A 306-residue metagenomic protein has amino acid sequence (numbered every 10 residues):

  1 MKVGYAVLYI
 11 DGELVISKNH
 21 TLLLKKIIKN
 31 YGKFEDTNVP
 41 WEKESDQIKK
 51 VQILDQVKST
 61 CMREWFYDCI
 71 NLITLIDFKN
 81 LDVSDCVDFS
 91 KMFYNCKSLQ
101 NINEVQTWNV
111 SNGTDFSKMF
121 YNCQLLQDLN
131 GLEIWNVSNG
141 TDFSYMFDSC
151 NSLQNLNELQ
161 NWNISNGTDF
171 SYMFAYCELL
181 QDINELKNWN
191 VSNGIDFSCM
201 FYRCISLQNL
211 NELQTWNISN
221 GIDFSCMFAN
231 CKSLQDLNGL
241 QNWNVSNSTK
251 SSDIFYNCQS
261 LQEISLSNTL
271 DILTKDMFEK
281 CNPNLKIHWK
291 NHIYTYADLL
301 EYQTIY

Functional and structural regions predicted by a protein language model:
M1-Y306: Negatively charged
